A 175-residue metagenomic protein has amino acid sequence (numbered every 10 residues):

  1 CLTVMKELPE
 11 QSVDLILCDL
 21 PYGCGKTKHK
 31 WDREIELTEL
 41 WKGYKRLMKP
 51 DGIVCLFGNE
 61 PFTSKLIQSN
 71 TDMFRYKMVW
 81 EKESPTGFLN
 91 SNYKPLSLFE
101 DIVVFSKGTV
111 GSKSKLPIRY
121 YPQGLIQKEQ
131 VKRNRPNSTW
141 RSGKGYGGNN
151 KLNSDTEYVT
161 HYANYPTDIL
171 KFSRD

Functional and structural regions predicted by a protein language model:
C1-D175: Core catalytic lobe of class I
